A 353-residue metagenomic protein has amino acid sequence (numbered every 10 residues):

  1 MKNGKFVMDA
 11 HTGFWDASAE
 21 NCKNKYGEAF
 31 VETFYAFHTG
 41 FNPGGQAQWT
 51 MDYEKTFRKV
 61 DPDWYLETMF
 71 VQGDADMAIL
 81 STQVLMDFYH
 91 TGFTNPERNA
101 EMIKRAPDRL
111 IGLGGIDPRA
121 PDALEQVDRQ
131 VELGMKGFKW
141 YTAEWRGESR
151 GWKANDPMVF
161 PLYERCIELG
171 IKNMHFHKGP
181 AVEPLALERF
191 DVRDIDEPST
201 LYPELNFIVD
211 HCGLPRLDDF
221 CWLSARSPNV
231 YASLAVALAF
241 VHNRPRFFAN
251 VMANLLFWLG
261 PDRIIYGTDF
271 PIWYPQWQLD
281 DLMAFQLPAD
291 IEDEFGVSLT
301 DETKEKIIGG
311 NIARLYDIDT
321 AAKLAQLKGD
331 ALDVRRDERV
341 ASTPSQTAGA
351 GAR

Functional and structural regions predicted by a protein language model:
M1-T68, M77, D128, W258-R263 (+1 more regions): Mid-to-C-terminal alpha-helical segments outside catalytic/metal-binding sites
H11, M69, A78, G112 (+8 more regions): Divalent metal-coordination and catalytic microenvironments
H11-G13, Q83, G115-R119, Y141-W145 (+4 more regions): Active-site beta-loop-alpha junctions enriched in small/polar residues
S18-E20, H90-G92, E125, A186-L187 (+2 more regions): A short acidic (Asp/Glu
K23, K136-G137, G151-Y266, W273 (+5 more regions): Catalytic pocket-lining loop regions of alpha/beta-barrel enzymes, especially the amidohydrolase/enolase/GH5 lineages
T56-L66, G92-A100, V159, D191-R193 (+1 more regions): Well-ordered, non-membrane alpha-helical segments in soluble/globular domains
F70-V71, V131, I167, F257: Non-catalytic positions within long, well-ordered alpha-helices that form the structural scaffold/packing of enzyme
D76-R189: Active-site gating/metal-coordination segments in enzymes
